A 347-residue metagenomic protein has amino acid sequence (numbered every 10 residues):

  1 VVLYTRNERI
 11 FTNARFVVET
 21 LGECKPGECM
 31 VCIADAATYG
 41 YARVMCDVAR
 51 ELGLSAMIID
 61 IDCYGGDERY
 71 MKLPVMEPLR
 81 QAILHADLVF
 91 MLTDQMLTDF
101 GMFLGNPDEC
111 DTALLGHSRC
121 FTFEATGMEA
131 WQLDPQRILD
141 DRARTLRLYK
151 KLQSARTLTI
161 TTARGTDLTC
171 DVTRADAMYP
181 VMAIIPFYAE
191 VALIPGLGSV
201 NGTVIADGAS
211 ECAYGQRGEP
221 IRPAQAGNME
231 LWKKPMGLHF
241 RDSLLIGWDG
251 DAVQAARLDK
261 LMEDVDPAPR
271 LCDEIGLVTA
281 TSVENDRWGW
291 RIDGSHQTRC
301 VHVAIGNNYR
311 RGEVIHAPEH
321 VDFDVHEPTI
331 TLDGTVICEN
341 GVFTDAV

Functional and structural regions predicted by a protein language model:
V1-K234, R241, T331-V347: Active-site bordering "gate/hinge" segments that shape substrate access to catalytic or cofactor-binding pockets
A14, I194, V265-P267, D293 (+1 more regions): Homeobox/homeodomain signature
T203-I205, G237-H239, G247, H302-A304: Structured core elements
L231-W232, G247-V314: Dual-mode signal for accessory low-complexity, basic/Gly-rich regions
K233-P235, V325-H326: Short loop/turn microsegments at loop-to-beta-strand junctions
W288-N340, T344-V347: Internal helix-turn-beta structural module
